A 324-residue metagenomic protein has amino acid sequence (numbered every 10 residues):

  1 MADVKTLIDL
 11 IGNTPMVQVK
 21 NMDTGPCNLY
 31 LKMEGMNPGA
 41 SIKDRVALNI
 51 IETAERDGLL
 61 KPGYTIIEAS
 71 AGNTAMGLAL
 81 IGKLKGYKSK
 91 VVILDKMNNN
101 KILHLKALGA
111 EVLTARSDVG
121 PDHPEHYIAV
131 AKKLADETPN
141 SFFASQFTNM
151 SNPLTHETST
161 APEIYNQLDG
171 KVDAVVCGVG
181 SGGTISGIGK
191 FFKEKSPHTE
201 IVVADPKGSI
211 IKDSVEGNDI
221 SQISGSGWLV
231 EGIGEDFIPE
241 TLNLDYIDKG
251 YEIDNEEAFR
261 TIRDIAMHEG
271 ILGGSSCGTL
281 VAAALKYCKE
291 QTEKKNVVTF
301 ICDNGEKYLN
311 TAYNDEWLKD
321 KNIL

Functional and structural regions predicted by a protein language model:
M1-L324: PLP-dependent amino-acid enzyme catalytic core
